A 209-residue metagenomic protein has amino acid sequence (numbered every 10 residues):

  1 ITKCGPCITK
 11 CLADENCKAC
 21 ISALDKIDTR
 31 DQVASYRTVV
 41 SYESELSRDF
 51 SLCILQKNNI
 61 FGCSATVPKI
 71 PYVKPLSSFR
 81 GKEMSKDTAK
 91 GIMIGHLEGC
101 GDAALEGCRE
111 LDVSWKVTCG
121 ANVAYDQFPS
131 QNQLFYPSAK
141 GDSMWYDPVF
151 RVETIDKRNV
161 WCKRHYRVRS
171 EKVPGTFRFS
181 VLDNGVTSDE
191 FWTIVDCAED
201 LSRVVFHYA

Functional and structural regions predicted by a protein language model:
I1-D14, K18-S22, T29, Y36-A209: A beta-rich soluble binding module of mature secreted/lumenal proteins
